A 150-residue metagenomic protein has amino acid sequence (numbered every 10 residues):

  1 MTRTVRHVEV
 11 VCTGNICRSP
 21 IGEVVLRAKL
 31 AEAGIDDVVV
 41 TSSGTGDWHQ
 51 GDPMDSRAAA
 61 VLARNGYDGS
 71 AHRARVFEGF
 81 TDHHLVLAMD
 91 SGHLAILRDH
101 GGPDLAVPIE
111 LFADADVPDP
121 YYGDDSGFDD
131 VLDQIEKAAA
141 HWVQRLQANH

Functional and structural regions predicted by a protein language model:
M1-H150: Short polar/charged helix/loop
